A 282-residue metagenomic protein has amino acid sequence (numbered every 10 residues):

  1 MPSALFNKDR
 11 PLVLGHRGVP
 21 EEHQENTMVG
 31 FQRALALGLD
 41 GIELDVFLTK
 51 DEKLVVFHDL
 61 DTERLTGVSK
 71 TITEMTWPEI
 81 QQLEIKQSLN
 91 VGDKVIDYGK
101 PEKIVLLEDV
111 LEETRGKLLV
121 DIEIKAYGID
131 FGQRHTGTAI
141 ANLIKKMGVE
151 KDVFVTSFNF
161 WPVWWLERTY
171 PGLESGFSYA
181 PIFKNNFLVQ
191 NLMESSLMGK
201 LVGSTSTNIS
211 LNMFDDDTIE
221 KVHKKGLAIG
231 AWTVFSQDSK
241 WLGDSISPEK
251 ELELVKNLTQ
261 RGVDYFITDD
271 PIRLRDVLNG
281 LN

Functional and structural regions predicted by a protein language model:
M1-N282: Phosphate-group recognition and catalysis centered on beta-loop-alpha active-site segments
